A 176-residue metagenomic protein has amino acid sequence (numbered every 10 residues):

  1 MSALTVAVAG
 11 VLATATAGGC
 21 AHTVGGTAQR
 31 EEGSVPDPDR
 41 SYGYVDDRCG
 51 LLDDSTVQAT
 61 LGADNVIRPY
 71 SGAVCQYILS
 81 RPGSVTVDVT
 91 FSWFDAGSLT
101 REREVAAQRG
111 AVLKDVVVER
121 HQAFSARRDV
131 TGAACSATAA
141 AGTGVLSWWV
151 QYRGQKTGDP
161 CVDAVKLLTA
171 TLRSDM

Functional and structural regions predicted by a protein language model:
M1-G19: Sec-dependent bacterial lipoprotein signal peptides
L4-G10, E32-D37, Q58-V66, L146-W149: Short, intrinsically disordered, charge-biased short linear motifs at domain edges
G18, D47, A73, A133 (+1 more regions): Extracellular secreted precursors and ectodomains with disulfide-bonded cysteine-rich loops/domains
A21-V24: Bacterial signal peptide processing site
Q29-R48: Post-signal peptide N-terminal segment of mature Sec-exported envelope proteins
V45-A63: Amphipathic alpha-helical segments
G62-R127: Short, solvent-exposed recognition patches
R109-M176: A short, solvent-exposed beta-edge/loop patch
